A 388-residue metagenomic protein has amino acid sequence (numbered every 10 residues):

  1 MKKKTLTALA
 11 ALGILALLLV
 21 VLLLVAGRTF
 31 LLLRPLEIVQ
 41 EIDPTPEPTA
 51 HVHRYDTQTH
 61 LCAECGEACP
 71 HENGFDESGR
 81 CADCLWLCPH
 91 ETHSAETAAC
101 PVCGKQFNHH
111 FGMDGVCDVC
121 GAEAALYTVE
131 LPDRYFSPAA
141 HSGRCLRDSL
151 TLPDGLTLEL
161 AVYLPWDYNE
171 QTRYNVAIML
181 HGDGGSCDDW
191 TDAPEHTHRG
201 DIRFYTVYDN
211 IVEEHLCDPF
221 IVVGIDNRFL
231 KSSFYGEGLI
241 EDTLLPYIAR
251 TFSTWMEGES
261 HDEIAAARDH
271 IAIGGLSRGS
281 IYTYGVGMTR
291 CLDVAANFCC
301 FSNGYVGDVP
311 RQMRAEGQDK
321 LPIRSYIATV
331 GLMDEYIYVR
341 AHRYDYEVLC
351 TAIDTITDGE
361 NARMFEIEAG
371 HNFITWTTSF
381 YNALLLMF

Functional and structural regions predicted by a protein language model:
M1-L18: N-terminal Sec-pathway targeting helices
L6, A68, H90, H109 (+3 more regions): Generic alpha-helical hydrophobic packing signal
G13, A26-G27, A177: Small side chains
L15-L18, L22, A99, V116: Extracellular cell-wall/glycan-interacting regions and their flexible linkers
L22-V39: Sec-dependent signal peptide cleavage junction
L36-A125: Extracellular adhesion/carbohydrate-binding repeat motifs centered on closely spaced tryptophans
I38, A125-F388: Non-catalytic cap/lid and distal C-terminal segments of serine-dependent acyl enzymes
